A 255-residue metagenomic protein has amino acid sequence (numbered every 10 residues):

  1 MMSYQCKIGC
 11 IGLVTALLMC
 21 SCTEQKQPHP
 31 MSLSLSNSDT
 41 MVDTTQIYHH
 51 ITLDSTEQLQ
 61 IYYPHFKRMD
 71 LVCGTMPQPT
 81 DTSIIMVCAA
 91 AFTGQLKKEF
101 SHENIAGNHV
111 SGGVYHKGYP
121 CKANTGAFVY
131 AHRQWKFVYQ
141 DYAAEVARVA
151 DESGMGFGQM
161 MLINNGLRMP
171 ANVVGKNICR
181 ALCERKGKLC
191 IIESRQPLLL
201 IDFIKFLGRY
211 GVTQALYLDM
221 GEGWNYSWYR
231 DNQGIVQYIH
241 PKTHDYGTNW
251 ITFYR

Functional and structural regions predicted by a protein language model:
M1-I11: Bacterial N-terminal signal peptides that target proteins for export
L18-S21: C-terminal motif of bacterial Sec signal peptides marking the signal peptidase cleavage site
T23-Y119, I192-E193: Zymogen propeptides
I84-V87, G126-A127, W135-K136, Q159-M161 (+4 more regions): Structural motif
K97-M169: Active-site-adjacent helix-turn-beta-strand microarchitecture at beta-sheet edges that either contains or buttresses
F100-H116, G175, E184, K188-P197 (+2 more regions): Conserved, well-ordered active-site substructure
S153-I192: Flexible, glycine-rich surface segments
